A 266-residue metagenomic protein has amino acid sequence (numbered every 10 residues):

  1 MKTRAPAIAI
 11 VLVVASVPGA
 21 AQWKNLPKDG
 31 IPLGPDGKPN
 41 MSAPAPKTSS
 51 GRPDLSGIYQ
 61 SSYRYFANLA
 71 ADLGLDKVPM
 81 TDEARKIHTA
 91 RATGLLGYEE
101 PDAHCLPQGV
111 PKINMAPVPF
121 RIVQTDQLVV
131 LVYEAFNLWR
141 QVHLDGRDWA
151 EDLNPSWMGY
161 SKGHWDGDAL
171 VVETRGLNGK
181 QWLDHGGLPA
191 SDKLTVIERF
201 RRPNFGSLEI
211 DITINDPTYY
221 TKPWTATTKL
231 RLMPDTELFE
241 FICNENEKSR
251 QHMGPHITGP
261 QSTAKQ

Functional and structural regions predicted by a protein language model:
K2-T3, V11-L12, V17-Q266: PEST-like low-complexity, intrinsically disordered acidic/proline/serine-rich tracts that flank trafficking/processing
